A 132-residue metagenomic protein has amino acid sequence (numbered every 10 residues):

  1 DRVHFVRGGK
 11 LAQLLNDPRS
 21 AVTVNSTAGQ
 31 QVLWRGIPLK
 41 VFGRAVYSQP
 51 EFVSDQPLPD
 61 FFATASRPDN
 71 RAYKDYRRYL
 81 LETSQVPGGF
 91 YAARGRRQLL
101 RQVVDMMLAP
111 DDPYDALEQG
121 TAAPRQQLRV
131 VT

Functional and structural regions predicted by a protein language model:
D1-R7: Nucleotide-activated donor-binding/catalytic signature segment of Leloir-type glycosyltransferases, i.e., the conserved
R7-V53: A donor-sugar binding/catalytic signature common to diverse glycosyltransferases and related nucleotide-sugar
E51-T132: Leloir-type glycosyltransferase catalytic cores
